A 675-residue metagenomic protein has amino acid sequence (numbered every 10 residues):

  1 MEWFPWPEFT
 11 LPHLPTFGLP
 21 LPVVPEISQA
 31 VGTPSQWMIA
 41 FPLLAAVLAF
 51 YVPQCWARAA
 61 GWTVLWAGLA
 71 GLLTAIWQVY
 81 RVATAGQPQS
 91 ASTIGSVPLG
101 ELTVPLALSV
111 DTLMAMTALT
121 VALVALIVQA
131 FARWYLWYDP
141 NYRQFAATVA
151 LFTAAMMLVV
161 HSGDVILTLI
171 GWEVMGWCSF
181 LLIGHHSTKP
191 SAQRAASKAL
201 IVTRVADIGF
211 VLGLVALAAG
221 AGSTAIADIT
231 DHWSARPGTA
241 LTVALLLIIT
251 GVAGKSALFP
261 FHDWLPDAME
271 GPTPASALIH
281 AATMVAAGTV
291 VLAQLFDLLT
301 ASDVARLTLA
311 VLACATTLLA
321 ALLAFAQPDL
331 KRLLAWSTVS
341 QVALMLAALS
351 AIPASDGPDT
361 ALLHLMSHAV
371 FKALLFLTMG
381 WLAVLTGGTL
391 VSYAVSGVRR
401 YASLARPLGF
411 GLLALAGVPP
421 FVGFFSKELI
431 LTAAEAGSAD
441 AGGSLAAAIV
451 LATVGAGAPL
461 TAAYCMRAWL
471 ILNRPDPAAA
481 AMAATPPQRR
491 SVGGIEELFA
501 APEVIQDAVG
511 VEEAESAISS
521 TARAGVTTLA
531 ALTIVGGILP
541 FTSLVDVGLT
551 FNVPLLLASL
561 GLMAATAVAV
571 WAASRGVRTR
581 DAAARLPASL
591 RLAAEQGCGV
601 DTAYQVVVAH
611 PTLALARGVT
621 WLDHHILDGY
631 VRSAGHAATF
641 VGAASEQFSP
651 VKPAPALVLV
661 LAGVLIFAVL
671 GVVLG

Functional and structural regions predicted by a protein language model:
E2-Q36, V47-A147, G222-D231, A240 (+5 more regions): Transmembrane helix-loop-helix hairpins at membrane boundaries of multipass inner-membrane proteins
W37-Q54, A253, A257, T317: N-terminal signal-anchor/start-transfer transmembrane helix
A57-A70, A195-D207, R400-L408, S516-T528 (+1 more regions): Alpha-helical transmembrane segments and their helix-start/interface "positive-inside/aromatic belt" motifs in integral
M114, L119-G171, W177-V504, G510 (+1 more regions): Hydrophobic transmembrane alpha-helices and their helix-loop junctions in integral membrane proteins
V285, A313, L408-G411, T521-I538 (+3 more regions): Hydrophobic membrane-spanning alpha-helices of multi-pass integral membrane proteins
A414-I430, A530-G548, A614-G618, I666-A668: Alpha-helical transmembrane segments and their membrane-interface junctions in multi-pass membrane proteins
E497-D507, E512-T566: Hard-cation-handling environments
D546-F551, T579-G675: Aromatic-capped, Gly/Pro-kinked transmembrane alpha-helices
